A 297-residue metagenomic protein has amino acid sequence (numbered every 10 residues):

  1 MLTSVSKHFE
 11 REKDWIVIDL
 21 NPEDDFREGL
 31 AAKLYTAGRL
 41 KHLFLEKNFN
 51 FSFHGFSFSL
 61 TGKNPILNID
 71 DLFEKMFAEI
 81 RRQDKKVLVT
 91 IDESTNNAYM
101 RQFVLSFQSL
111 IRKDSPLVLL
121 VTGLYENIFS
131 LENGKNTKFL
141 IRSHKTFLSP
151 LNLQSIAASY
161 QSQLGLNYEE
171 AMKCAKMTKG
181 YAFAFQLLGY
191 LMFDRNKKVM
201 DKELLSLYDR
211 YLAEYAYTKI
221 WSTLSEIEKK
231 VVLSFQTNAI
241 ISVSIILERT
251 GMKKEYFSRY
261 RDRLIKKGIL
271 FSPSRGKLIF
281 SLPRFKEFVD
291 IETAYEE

Functional and structural regions predicted by a protein language model:
M1-I16: P-loop NTPase Walker A phosphate-binding motif
H8, L191, R263-K267: Alpha-helical DNA-recognition elements
D24-G29, E46-F77: Short glycine-rich substrate-engagement loop in P-loop NTPases that contacts/grips substrate
G62-E126, N133-G134: Conserved Walker B catalytic segment
S143-A171, M177: Conserved small helical "lid"/interfacial subdomain of P-loop NTPases
Q186-Y256: Winged-helix-like regulatory helical subdomains adjacent to P-loop NTPase cores
T250-K267, S272: Short amphipathic alpha-helical interaction segments
P283-E297: Short, amphipathic alpha-helical interaction segments positioned at domain boundaries
